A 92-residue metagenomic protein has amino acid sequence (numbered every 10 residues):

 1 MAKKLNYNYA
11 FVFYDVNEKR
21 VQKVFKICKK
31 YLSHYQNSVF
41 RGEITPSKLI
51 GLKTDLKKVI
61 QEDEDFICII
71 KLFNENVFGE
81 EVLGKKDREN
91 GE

Functional and structural regions predicted by a protein language model:
M1-F11, N17-E92: Basic nucleic-acid-binding interfaces
